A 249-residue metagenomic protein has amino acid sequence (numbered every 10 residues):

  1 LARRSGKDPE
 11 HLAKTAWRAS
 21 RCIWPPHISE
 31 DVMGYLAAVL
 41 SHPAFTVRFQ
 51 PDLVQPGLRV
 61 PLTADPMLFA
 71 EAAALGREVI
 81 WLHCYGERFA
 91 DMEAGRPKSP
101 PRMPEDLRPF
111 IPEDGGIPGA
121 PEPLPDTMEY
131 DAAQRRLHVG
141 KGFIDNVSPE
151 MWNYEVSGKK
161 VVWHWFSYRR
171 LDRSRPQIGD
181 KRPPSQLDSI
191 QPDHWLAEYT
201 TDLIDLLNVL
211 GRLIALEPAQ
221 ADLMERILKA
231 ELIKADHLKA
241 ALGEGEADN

Functional and structural regions predicted by a protein language model:
L1-N249: Sequence-level detector for compositionally biased, low-complexity segments
